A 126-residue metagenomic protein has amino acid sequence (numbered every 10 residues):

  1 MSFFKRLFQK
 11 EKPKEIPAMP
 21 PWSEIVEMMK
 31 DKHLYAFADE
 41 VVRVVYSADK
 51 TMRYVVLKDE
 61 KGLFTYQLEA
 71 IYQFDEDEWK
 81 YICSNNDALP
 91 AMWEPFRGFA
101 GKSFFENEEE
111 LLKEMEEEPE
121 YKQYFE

Functional and structural regions predicted by a protein language model:
S2-M52: Negatively charged, low-complexity tracts enriched in Asp/Glu with abundant Ser/Thr
E40, E78-E110: A short, exposed loop/beta-hairpin motif centered on an aromatic-Gly-Thr core
R53-L57: Hydrophobic/aromatic beta-strand elements that line small-molecule binding cavities or substrate pockets in beta-rich
K58-L89: A short, structured beta-strand/loop element
L111-E126: Low-complexity intrinsically disordered segments
